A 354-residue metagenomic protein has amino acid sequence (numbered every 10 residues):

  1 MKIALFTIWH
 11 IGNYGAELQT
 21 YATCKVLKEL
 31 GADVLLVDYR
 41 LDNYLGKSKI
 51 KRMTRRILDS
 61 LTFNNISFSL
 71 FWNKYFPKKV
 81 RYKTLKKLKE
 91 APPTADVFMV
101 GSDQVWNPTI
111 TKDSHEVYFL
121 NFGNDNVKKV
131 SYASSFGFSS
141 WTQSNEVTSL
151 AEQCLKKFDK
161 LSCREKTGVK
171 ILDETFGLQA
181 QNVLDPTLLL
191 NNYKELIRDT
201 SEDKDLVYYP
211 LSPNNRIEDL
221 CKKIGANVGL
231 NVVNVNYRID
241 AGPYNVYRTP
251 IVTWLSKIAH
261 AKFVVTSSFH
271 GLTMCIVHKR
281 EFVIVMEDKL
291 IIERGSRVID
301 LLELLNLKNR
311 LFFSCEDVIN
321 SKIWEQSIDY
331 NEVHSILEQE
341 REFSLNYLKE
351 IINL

Functional and structural regions predicted by a protein language model:
M1-L354: Active-site anion-handling motifs in enzyme catalytic cores
